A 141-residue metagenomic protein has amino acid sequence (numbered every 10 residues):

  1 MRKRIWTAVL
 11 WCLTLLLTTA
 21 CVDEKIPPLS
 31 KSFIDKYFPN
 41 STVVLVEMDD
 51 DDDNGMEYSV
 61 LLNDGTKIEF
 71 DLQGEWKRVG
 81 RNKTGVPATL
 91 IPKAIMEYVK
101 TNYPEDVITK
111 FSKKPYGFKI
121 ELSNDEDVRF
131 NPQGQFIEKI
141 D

Functional and structural regions predicted by a protein language model:
M1-V9: Bacterial N-terminal signal peptides that target proteins for export
L17-A20: C-terminal motif of bacterial Sec signal peptides marking the signal peptidase cleavage site
V22-E24: Bacterial signal peptide processing site
P27-S32, K36-Y37, D71-K100, I137: A low-complexity, Ser/Thr/Gly/Pro-enriched, surface-exposed linker/loop concept that marks segments flanking
K36-T42, T101-D106: Short secondary-structure junctions
V44-L62, V107-S123: A cross-family detector of function-defining hotspots
M56-R81, L122-D141: Amphipathic N-proximal alpha-helical interface segments
P87, K93-D141: Extracytoplasmic electrostatic interaction patches
